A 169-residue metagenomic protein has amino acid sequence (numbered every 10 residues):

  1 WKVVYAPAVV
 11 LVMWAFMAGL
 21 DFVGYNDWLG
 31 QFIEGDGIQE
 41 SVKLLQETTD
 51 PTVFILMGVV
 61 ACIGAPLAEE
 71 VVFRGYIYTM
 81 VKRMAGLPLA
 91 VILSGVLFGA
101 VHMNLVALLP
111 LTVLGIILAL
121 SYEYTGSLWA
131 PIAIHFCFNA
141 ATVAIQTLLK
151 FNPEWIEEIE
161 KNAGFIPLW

Functional and structural regions predicted by a protein language model:
W1-A65, R83, N152-I166: Juxtamembrane helix-loop-helix connectors linking adjacent transmembrane helices in multi-pass membrane enzymes
V3, A68-L93, L120-S127: Membrane-interface helix/loop boundary segments of multi-pass membrane proteins
V3-G19, V59, I63, L67 (+6 more regions): Hydrophobic, lipid-facing residues on alpha-helical transmembrane segments of integral membrane proteins
D36-I38, T52-L56, E69-V72, V91-L97: Short amphipathic alpha-helical segments, especially helix-boundary/capping motifs
T49, Y78, G99-A100: A generic short-segment signal for beta-strand/edge and adjacent turn/coil regions
A65-E70, L105-L108: Short helix-coil transition sites and intra-membrane helix breaks within transmembrane domains of multi-pass
P88-W169: Functionally important transmembrane alpha-helices
